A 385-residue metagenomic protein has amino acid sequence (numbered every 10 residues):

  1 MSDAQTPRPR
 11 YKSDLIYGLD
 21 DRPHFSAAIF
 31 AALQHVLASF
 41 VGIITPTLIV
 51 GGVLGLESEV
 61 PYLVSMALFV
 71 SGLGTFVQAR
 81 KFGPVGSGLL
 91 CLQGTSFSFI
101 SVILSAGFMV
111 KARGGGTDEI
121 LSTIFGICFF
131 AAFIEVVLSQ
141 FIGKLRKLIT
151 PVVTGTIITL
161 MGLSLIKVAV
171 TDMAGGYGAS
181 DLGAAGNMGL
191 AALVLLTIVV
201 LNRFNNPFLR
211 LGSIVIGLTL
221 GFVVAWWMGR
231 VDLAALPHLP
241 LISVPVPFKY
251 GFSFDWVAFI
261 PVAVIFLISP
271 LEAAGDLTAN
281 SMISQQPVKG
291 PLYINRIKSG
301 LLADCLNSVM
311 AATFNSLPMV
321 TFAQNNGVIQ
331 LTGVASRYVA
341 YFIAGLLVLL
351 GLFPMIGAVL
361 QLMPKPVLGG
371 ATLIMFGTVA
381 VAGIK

Functional and structural regions predicted by a protein language model:
M1-F30, A234-F248, M282-S299: Intrinsically disordered, low-complexity non-transmembrane regions of multi-pass membrane transporters
S2-A4, V53-Y62, L182, G186 (+2 more regions): Flexible hinge motifs at transmembrane-helix junctions and intramembrane kinks/re-entrant loops in multi-pass membrane
S2-L90, S101-R113: N-terminal signal-anchor module of multipass membrane proteins
R22-F30, V50-V60, Q78-S87, V110-T123 (+5 more regions): Short juxtamembrane and helix-loop transition motifs at transmembrane-helix boundaries in membrane proteins
F25, G51-G86, V264-R337: Membrane-embedded helical hairpins/re-entrant loop segments and their flanking transmembrane helices within multi-pass
P46, F69-G74, G94-V110, L160-L165 (+4 more regions): Hydrophobic alpha-helical segments within and immediately flanking transmembrane helices of multi-pass membrane proteins
S58-L63, P84-F99, K147-G155, R210-V215 (+3 more regions): Short, non-helical or kinked segments that cap or interrupt transmembrane helices
F108-A234, F342-K385: Membrane-embedded alpha-helical modules
